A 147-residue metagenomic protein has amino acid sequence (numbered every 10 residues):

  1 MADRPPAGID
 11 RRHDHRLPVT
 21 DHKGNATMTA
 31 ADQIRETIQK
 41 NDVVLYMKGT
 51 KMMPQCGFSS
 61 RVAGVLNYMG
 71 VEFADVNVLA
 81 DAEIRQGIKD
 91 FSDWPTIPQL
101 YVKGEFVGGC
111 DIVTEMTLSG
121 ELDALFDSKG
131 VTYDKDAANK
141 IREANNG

Functional and structural regions predicted by a protein language model:
R4-T27: Short, Lys/Arg-enriched N-terminal segments with co-localized hydrophobic residues within the first ~10-30 amino acids
T27-V44, I141-G147: N-terminal leader/targeting and pre-domain segments
R35-E72: Local sequence-structure signature of Cys/Sec-based thiol-disulfide redox active-site neighborhoods
V44, F91-V102, G108-D111: Structural micro-motif
G70-R85, W94-P95: Thiol-based oxidoreductase modules, predominantly thioredoxin-like and allied folds used for disulfide exchange
V102-D134: Non-catalytic, surface beta->alpha helical segment in thiol-disulfide oxidoreductase systems
S128-G147: Acidic/histidine-enriched, glycine/proline-rich intrinsically disordered or flexible terminal extensions
